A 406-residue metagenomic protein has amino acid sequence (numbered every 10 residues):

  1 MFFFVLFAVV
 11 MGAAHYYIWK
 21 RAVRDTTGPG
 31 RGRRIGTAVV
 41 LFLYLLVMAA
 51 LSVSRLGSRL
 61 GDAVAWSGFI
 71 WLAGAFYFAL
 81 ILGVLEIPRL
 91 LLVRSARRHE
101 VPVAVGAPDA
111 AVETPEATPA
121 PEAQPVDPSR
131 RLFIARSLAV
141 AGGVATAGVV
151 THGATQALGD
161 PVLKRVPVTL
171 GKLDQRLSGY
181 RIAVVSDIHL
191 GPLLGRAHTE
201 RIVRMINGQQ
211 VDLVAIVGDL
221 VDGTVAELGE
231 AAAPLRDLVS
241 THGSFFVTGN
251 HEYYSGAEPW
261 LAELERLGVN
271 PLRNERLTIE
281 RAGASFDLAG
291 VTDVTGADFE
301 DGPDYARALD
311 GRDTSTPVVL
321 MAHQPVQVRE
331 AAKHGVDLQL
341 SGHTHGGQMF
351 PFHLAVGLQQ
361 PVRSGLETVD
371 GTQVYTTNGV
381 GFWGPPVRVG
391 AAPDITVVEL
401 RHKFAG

Functional and structural regions predicted by a protein language model:
M1-L158: Non-catalytic terminal accessory segments
D160-G406: Soluble catalytic domains of enzymes that build or remodel membrane lipids, polysaccharides, and related
